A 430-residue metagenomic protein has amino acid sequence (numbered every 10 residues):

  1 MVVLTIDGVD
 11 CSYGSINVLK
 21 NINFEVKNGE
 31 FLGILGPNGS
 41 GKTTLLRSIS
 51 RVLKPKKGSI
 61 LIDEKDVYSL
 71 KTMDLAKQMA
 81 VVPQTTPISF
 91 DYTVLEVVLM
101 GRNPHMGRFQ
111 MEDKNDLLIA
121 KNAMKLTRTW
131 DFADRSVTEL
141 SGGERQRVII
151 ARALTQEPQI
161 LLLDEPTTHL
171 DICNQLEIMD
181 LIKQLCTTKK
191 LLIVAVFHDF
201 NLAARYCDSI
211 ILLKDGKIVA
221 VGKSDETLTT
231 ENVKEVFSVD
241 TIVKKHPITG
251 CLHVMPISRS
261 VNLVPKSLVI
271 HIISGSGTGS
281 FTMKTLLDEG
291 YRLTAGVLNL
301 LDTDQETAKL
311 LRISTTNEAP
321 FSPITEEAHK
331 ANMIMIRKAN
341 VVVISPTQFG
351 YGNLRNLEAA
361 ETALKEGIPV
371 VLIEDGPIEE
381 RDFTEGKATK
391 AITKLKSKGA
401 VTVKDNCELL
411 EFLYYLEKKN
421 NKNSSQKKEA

Functional and structural regions predicted by a protein language model:
L35-P37: The feature captures the beta-strand-to-loop junction immediately N-terminal to the Walker
S50: Helix-to-loop junction immediately C-terminal to a conserved catalytic motif
G58-D66, L75: Conserved ABC transporter NBD signature motif
L99, K114-F132: Conserved ABC ATPase "signature" region
Q110, S136-L140, E144: Conserved ABC ATPase signature
E157: Conserved catalytic motifs of ABC-family nucleotide-binding domains
L161-E165: Catalytic Walker B motif of ABC-type/P-loop ATPase nucleotide-binding domains
